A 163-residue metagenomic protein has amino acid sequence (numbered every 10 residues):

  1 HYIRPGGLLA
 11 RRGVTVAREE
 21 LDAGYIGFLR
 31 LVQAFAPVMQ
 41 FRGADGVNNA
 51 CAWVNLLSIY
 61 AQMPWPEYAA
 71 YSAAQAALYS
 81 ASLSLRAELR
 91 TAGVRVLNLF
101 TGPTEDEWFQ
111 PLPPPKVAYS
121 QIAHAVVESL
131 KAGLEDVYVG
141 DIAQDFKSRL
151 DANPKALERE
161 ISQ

Functional and structural regions predicted by a protein language model:
H1-R18, F41, D45-V47, E67-A70: Conserved mid-core segment of classical short-chain dehydrogenase/reductases
R18, G46-L56, R95-L97: Conserved catalytic-site loops of classical short-chain dehydrogenases/reductases
V32-Q33: A short, exposed helix-loop element centered on a Lys and neighboring polar residues
N48-L83, A87-R90: Catalytic loop of short-chain dehydrogenase/reductase
S80, S84-D141: SDR active-site lid
V139-R149: Glycine-rich Rossmann NAD(P)(H)-binding loop
S148-Q163: Acidic/histidine-enriched, glycine/proline-rich intrinsically disordered or flexible terminal extensions
